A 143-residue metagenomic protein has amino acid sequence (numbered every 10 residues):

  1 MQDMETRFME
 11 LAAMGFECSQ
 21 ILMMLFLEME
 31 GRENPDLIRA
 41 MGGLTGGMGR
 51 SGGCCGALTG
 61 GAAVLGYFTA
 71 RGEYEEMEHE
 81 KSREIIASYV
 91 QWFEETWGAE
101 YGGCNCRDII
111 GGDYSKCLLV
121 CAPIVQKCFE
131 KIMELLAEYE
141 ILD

Functional and structural regions predicted by a protein language model:
M1-E30: Active-site-proximal helix-loop elements at catalytic-domain edges
M24-E28, A63-A70, E130-E134: Short glycine/serine- and small hydrophobic-enriched flexible loop segments
L25-G43, Y101-N105: Acidic-glycine-rich active-site phosphate/pyrophosphate-binding loop
M29-R39, Y67-I85: Phosphate-handling active-site elements
L44-A63: Glycine/serine-rich anion-binding loops at beta->alpha junctions that coordinate negatively charged ligand groups
G52, M77-H79, F93: RNase III-family endoribonuclease catalytic core
T59-Y67, E100, P123: Mg2+-dependent prenyl diphosphate-binding active-site environment of isoprenoid biosynthetic enzymes
K81-D143: C-terminal binding/interaction regions
